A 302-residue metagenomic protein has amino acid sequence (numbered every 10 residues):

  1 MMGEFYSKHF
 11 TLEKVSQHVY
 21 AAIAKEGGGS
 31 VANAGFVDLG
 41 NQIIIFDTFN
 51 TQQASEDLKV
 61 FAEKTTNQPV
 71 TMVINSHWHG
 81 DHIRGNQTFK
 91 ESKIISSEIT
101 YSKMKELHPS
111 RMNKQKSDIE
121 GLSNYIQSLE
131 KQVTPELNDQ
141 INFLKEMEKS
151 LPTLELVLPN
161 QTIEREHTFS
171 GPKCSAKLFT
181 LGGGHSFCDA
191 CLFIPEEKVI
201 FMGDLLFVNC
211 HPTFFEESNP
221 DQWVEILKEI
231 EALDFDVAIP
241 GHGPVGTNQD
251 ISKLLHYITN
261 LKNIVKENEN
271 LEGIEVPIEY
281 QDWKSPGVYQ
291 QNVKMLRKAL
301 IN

Functional and structural regions predicted by a protein language model:
M2, K131-E148, A232-V237, V245-N302: Accessory terminal helices/loops
E13-V60, A190-G203: Conserved beta-strand hairpin/beta-sheet module of binuclear metal-dependent hydrolase folds, prominently
V31, Q52-Q53, W78-R84, Y101-M104 (+3 more regions): Active-site environment of divalent metal-dependent phosphoester hydrolases
N41-Q42, Q53-I99, L233: Active-site metal-binding motif and surrounding structural segment of the metallo-beta-lactamase
I45-T48, P69-H79, I95-S97, T180-G182 (+2 more regions): Active-site neighborhood of phospho(di)ester-bond hydrolases with catalytic His/Asp-centered motifs
M112-T180: Metallo-beta-lactamase
Q161-P212, E216: Ligand/cofactor pocket segment of small-molecule handling proteins
F215-G241: An active-site-proximal "capping" alpha-helix that borders the catalytic cofactor pocket
